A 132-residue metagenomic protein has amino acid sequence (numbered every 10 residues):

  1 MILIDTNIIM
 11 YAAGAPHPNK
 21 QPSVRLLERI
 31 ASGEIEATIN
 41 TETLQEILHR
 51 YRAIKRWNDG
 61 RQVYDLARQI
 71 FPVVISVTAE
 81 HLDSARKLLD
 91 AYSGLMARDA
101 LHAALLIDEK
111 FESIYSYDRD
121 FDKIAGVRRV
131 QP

Functional and structural regions predicted by a protein language model:
M1, A103-A104, D108-P132: Acidic, PIN/NYN-like endoribonuclease modules and their adjacent C-terminal/linker elements
M1-I39, R52-Q62: Short, well-structured N-terminal submotif of metal-dependent ribonuclease cores
D5, I39-N40, L95-M96, D118 (+1 more regions): Histidine- and aromatic-rich ligand-binding microenvironments
N7, E42, A100-A104: Active-site phosphate/pyrophosphate-handling residues
I9, L44, F121-D122: A generic structural signal for short hydrophobic patches within well-formed alpha-helices
S32-E34, I70, A91, I124: Structured helix-beta-strand junction loops
V73-Y115: Active-site neighborhoods of divalent-metal-dependent phosphate/nucleic-acid chemistry enzymes
